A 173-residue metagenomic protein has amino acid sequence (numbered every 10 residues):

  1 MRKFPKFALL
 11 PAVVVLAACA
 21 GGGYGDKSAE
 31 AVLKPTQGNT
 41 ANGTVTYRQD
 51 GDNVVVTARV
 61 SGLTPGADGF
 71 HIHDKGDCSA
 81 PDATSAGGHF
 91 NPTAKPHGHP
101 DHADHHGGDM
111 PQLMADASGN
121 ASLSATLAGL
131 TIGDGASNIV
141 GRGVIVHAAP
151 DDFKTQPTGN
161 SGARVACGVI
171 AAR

Functional and structural regions predicted by a protein language model:
R2-F4, V15-A67, I72-R173: N-terminal leader/targeting pre-sequences
